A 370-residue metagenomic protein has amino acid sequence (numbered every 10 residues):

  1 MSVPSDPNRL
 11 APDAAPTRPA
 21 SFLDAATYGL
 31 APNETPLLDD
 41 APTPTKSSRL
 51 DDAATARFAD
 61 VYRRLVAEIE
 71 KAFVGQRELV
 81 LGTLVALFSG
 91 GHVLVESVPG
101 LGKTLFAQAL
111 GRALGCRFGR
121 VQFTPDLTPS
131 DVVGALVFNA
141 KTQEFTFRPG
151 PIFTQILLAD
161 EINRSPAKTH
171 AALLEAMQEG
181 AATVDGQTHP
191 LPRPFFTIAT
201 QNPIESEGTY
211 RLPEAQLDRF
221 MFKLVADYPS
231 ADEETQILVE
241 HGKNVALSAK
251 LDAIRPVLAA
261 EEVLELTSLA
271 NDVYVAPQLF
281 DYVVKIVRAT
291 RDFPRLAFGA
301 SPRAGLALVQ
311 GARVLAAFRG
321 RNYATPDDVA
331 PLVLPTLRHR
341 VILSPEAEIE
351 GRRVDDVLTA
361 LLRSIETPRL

Functional and structural regions predicted by a protein language model:
L23-P32, P36-R49, A56, T290-L370: C-terminal engagement/docking regions of AAA+ P-loop ATPases
A54-A59, A72, T209-Y210, D218 (+5 more regions): Conserved C-terminal "switch" segment of AAA+ ATPases
T55-L101: Pre-Walker A (pre-P-loop) alpha-helix and adjacent loop at the N terminus of AAA/AAA+ ATPase modules, a conserved
G82-V85, F138-A159, Q187: Conserved alpha-helical scaffold flanking the Walker A/P-loop in AAA+ ATPase domains
A86, K168-P190, F196-I198, N202: Conserved catalytic/switch belt of AAA+ P-loop NTPases
L87-T124: Walker A/P-loop
T146-Q155, V184-Q201, L212-M221, V225 (+1 more regions): AAA+/SF3 P-loop NTPase mechanochemical coupling elements
T154-Q178, P192, E207-L217, Y228-I237: Conserved AAA+/SF3 P-loop NTPase catalytic/coupling segment centered on the Walker-B
